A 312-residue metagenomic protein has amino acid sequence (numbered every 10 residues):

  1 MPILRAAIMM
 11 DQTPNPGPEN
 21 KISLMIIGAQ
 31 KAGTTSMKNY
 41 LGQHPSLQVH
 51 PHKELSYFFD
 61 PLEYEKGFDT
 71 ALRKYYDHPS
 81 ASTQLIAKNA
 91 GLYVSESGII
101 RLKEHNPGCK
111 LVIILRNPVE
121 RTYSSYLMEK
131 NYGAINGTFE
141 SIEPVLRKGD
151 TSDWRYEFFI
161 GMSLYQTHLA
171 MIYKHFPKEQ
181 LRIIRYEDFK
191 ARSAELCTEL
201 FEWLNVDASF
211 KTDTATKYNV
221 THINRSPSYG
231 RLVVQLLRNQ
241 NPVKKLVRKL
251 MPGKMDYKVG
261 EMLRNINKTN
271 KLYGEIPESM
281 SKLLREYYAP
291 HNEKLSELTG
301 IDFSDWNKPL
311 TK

Functional and structural regions predicted by a protein language model:
M1-Y93, E104-H105, C109, P118-T151 (+1 more regions): PAPS-dependent sulfotransferase catalytic core
G33-T34, I86, L102, L111 (+6 more regions): Generic structural signal for small/hydrophobic residues in well-ordered secondary structure, especially within
T35, Y93-E96, V119-S124, K190-E195 (+1 more regions): Short catalytic/ligand-binding loop motif for oxyanion handling, primarily in non-cytosolic enzymes, centered on
V49, L85, K110-I114, Q180-R185 (+1 more regions): A structural signal for short, well-ordered beta-strand segments and their strand-loop junctions that often border
N89-A90, K148-I160, E275-M280: Surface-exposed cleft-lining segments at the edges of enzyme active sites
S97-R101: A short acidic, amphipathic alpha-helical/loop segment
M171-K282, E286, G300-I301, W306-K312: The conserved 3'-phosphoadenosine-5'-phosphosulfate
